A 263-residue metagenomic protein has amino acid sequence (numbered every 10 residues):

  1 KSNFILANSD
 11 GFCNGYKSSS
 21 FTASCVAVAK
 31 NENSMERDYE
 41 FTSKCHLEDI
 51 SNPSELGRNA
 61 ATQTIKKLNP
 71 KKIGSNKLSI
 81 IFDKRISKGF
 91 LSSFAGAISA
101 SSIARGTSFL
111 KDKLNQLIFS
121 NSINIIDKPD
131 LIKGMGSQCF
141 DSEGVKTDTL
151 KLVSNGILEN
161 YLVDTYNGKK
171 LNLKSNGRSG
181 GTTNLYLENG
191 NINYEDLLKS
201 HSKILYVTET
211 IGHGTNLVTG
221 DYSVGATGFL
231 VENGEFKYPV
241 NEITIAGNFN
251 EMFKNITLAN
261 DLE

Functional and structural regions predicted by a protein language model:
K1-Q138, S142-D148, S154-I157, T183 (+1 more regions): Active-site bordering "gate/hinge" segments that shape substrate access to catalytic or cofactor-binding pockets
K113-E263: Dual-mode signal for accessory low-complexity, basic/Gly-rich regions
